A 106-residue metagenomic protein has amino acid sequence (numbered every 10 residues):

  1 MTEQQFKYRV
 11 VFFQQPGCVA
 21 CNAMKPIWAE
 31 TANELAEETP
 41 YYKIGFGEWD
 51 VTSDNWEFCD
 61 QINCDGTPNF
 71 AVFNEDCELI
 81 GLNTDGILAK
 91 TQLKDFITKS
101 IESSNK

Functional and structural regions predicted by a protein language model:
E3-P16: Short active-site neighborhood of thiol/selenol oxidoreductases, capturing the structured segment around
F6-R9, Y42, G66: Core residues of folded domains in eukaryotic genome-function proteins
V10-F13, W28, F70, N74: Short, structured motif recognition centered on aromatic/hydrophobic residues
F13-Q14, N22, A32, E37-W56: Thiol-based oxidoreductase modules, predominantly thioredoxin-like and allied folds used for disulfide exchange
C18-C21, F70: The canonical Cys-X-X-Cys-His
K25: Cys/His-rich microdomains that often coordinate metals
D60-D65: A short glycine-leucine-enriched loop at secondary-structure breakpoints that most characteristically corresponds
G66-K106: Non-catalytic, surface beta->alpha helical segment in thiol-disulfide oxidoreductase systems
